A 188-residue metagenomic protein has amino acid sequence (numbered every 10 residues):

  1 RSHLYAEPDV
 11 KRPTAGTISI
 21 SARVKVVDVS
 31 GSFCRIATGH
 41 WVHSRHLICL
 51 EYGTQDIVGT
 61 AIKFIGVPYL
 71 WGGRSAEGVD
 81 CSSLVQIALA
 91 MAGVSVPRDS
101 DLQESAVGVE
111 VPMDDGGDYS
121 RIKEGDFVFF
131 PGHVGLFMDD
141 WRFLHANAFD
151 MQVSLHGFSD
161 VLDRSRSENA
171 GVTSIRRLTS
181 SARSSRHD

Functional and structural regions predicted by a protein language model:
R1-H3, E7-D9, T14-V67: Boundary regions of SH3-family modules and the immediately adjacent low-complexity/disordered segments in eukaryotic
K25, S83-Q86, G117: Surface-exposed interaction/gating patches
V42-G59, L144-G171: Short peripheral tails and domain-boundary helices/loops at the edges of structured domains
A61, G73-A92: Active-site nucleophilic cysteine motif
Y69-G73, R98-D99: Surface-exposed patches in mature extracellular/periplasmic domains of secreted proteins
V94-D160: ...with weaker cross-activation on analogous glycine-rich loops/strands in unrelated enzymes
L162-D188: Low-complexity, Gly/Ser/Thr/Pro-rich intrinsically disordered linker/tail segments
